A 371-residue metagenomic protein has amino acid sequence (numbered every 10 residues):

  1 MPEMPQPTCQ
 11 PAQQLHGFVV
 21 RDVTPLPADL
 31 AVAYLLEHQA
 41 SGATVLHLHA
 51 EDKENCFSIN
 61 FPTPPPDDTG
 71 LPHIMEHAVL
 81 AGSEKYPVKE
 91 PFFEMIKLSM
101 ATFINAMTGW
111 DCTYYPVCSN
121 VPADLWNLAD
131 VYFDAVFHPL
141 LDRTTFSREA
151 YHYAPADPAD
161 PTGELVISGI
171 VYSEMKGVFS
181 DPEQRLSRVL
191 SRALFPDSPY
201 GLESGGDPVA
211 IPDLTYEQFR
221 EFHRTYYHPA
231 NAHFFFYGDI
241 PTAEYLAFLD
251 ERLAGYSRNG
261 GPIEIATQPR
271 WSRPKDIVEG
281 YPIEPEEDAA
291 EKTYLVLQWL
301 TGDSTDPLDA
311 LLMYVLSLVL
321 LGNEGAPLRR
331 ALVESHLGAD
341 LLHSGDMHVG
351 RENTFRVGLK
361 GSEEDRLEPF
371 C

Functional and structural regions predicted by a protein language model:
P2-D52: N- or domain-start disorder-to-order transition segments that initiate the globular core
P2-H16, P64, A78, G82-R273 (+5 more regions): Charge-rich, well-structured scaffold segments of protease-associated domains
V32-Q39, K275-P285: Short acidic-hydrophobic surface loop/beta-edge motif
V45-L48, E221-R224, I277-E286: Short, surface-exposed beta-strand/loop micro-motifs that present aromatic residues
K53-F57: Short, conserved catalytic-motif segment at the N-terminal edge
N60-G70: Short pre-active-site segment immediately N-terminal to the catalytic Zn-binding motif
L71, M75-V79: Active-site His/Glu-centered metal-binding helix of metallohydrolases
